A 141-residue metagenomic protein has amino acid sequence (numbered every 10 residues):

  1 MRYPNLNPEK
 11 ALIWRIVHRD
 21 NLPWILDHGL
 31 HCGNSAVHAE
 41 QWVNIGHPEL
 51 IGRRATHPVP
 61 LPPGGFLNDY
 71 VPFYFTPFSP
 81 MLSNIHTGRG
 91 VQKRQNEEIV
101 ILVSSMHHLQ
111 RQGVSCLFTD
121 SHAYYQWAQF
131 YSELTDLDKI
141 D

Functional and structural regions predicted by a protein language model:
M1-F75, S79-D141: Active-site-proximal loop/hinge segments that shape catalytic or ion-binding/gating pockets
